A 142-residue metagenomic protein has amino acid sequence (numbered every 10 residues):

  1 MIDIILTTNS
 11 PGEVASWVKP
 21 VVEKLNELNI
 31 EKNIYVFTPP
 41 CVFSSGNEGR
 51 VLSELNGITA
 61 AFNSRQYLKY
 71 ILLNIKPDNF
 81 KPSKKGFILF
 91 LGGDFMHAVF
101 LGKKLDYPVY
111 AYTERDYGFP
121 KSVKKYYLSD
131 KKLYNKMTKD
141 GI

Functional and structural regions predicted by a protein language model:
M1-P11: Nucleotide-activated donor-dependent transferases that construct or modify glycoconjugates
P11-I142: Active-site and donor-binding regions of nucleotide-sugar-utilizing enzymes
